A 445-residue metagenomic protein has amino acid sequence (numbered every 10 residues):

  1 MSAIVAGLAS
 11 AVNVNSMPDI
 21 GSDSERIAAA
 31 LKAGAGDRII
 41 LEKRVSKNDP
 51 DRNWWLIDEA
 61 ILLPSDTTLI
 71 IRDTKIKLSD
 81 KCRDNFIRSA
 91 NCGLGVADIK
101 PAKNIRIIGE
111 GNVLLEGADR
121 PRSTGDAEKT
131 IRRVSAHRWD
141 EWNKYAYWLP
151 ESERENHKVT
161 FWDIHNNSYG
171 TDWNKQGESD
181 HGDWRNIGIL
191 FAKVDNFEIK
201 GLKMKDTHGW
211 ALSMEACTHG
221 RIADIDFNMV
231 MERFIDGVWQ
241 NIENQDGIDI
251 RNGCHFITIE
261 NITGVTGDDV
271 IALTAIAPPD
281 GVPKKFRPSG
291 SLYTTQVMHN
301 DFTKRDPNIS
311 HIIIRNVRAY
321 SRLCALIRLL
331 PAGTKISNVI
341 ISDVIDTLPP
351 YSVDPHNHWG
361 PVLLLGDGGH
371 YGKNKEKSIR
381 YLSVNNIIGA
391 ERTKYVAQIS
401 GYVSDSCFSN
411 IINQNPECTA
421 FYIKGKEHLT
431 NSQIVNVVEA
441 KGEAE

Functional and structural regions predicted by a protein language model:
M1-G7: Bacterial N-terminal signal peptides
G7-E445: Extracellular/periplasmic carbohydrate-active domains that bind, remodel, or depolymerize complex polysaccharides
